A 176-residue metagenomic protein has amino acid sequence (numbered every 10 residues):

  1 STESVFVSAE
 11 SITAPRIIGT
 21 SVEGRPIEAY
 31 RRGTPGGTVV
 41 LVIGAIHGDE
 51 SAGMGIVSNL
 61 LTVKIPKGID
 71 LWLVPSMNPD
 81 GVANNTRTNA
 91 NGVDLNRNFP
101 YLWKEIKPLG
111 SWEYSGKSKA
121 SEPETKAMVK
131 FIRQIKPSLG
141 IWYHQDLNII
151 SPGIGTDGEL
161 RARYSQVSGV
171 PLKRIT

Functional and structural regions predicted by a protein language model:
S1-I27: Short glycine- and acidic-rich boundary segments immediately preceding or forming the N-terminal edge of structured
T13-A14, T34, G158: Hydrophobic alpha-helical segments and their boundary regions
S21-V22, G37-L41, E50-L61, I65-I175: Active-site/substrate-binding loop(s) of hydrolase catalytic cores
E28-G37: Short beta-strand-to-loop junctions in surface cap/lid or active-site-entrance loops
A29, V42-I43: Active-site-proximal beta-strand elements of phosphoester/diester hydrolases
